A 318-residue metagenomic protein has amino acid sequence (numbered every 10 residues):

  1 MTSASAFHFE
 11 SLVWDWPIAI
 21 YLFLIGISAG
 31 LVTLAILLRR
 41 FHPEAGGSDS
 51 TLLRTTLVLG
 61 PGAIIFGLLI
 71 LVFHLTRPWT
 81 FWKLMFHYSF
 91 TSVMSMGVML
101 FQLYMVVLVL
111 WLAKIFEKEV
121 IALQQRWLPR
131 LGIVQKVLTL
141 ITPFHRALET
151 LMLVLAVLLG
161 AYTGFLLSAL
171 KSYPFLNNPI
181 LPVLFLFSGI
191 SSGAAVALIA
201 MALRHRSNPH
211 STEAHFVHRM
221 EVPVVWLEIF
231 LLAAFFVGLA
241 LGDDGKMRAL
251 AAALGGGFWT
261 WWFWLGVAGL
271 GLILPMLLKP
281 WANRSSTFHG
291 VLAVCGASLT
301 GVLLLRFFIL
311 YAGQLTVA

Functional and structural regions predicted by a protein language model:
M1-L12, G47, F86-Y88, E119-T142 (+2 more regions): Extramembrane terminal tails and long inter-domain/linker segments of multi-pass membrane proteins
M1-P43, F307, Y311-L315: N-terminal signal-anchor module of multipass membrane proteins
M1-S3, T76-K83, L241-A249: Peri-membrane helix termini and adjoining interfacial loops of integral membrane proteins
D15, G47-P61, S95-L100, T142-T150 (+2 more regions): Alpha-helical transmembrane segments and their helix-start/interface "positive-inside/aromatic belt" motifs in integral
L22-I27, F41-E44, V107-S286: Long, contiguous internal "core" modules enriched in hydrophobic/ aromatic residues
I27-V107: Membrane helical hairpin/interfacial module
G160, L231, S298-L305: Aromatic-anchored segments of alpha-helical transmembrane domains
K279-G301: Interfacial loop-to-transmembrane junctions
